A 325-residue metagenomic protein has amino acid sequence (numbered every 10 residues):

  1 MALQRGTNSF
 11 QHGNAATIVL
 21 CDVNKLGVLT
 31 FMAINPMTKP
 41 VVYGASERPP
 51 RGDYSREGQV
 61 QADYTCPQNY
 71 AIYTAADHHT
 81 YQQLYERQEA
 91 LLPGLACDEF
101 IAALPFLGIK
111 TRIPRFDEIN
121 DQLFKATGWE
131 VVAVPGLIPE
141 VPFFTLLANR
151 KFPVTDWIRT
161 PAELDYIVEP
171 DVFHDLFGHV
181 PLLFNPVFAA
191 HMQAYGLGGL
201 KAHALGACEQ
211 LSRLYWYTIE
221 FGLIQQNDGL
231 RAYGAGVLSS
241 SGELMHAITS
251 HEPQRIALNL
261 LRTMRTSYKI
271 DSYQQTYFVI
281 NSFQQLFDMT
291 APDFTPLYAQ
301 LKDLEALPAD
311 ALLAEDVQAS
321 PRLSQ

Functional and structural regions predicted by a protein language model:
Q4, T17-I18: Short stretches within intrinsically disordered, low-complexity N-terminal or propeptide regions
R5, H12, L26: Cationic, low-complexity basic patches in intrinsically disordered or flexible, solvent-exposed regions
F10-Q11, I18: Intrinsically disordered, low-complexity segments enriched in serine/threonine/proline/glycine and often basic
N14, N24, G242-L244: Ubiquitous "structural anchor" signal
I18-L183, T263, F278-Q325: The feature captures two recurrent sequence modes
A162-D288: A contiguous, surface-oriented mixed alpha/beta subdomain in the mid-to-C-terminal portion of proteins that forms
